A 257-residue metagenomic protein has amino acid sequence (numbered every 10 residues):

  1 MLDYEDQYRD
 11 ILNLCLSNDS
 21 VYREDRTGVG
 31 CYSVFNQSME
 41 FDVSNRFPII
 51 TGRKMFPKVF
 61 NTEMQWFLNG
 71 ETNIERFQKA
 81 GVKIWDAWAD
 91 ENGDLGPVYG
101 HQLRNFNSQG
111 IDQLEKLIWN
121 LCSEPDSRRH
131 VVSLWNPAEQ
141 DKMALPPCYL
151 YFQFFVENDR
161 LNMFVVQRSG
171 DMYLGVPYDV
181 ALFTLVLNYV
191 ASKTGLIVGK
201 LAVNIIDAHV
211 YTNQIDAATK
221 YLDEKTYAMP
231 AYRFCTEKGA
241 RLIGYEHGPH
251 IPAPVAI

Functional and structural regions predicted by a protein language model:
M1-I257: Terminal, non-catalytic protein-protein interaction segments that mediate quaternary/complex assembly
